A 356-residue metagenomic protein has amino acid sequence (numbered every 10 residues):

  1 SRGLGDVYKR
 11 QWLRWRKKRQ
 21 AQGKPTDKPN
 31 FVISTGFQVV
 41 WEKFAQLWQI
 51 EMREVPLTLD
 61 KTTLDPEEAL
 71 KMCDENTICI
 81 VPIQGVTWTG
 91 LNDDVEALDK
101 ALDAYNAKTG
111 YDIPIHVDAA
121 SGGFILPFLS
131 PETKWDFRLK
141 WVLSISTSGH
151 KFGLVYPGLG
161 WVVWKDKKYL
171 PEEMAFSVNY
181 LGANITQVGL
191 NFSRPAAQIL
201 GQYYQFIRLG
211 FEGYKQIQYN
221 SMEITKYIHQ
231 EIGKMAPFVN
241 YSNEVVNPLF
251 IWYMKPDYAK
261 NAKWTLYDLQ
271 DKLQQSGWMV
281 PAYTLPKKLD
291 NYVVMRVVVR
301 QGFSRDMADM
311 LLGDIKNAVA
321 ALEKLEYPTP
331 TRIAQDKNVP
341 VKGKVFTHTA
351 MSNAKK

Functional and structural regions predicted by a protein language model:
S1-Y8: Short, small-residue-biased leader/transition segments that mark boundaries at the very start of proteins
R2, R14-W15, A21-K100, A104 (+2 more regions): PLP-dependent aminotransferase-class I/II
Q11, W15, F44-E54, M72 (+13 more regions): Generic, well-ordered alpha-helical scaffold segments in large soluble proteins
F37, V86, A119-G123, K151 (+2 more regions): Active-site-proximal loop/turn and secondary-structure-junction residues that shape catalytic pockets, frequently
C79, D112-H116, S144, R296: Structural preference for beta-strand elements that scaffold enzyme active sites
N92-S130: Catalytic PLP-binding core of fold-type I/II PLP enzymes
F128-P248, Y253-Y258: Active-site C-terminal subdomain of aminotransferase-like
F211-K356: Non-catalytic terminal extensions of PLP-dependent enzymes
